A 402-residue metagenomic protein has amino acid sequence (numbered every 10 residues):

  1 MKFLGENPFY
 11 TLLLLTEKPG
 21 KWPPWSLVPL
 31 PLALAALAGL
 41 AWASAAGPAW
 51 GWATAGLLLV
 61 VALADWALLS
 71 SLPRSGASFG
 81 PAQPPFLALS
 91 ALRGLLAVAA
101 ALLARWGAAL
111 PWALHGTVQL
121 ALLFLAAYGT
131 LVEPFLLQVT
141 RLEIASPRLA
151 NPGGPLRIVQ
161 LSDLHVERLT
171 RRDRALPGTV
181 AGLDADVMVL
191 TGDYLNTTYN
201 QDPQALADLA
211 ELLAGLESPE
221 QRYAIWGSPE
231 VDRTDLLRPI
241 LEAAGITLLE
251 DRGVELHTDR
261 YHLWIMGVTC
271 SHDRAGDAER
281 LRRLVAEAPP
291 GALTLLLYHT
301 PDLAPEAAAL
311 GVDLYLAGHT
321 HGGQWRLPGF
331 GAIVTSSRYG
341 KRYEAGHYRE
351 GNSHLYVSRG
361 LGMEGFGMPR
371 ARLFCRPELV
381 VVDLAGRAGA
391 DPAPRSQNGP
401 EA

Functional and structural regions predicted by a protein language model:
M1-L137, A390-A402: Non-catalytic terminal accessory segments
G107-V118, L122-L183: N-terminal signal-anchor transmembrane helix
A150-S396, E401: Soluble catalytic domains of enzymes that build or remodel membrane lipids, polysaccharides, and related
